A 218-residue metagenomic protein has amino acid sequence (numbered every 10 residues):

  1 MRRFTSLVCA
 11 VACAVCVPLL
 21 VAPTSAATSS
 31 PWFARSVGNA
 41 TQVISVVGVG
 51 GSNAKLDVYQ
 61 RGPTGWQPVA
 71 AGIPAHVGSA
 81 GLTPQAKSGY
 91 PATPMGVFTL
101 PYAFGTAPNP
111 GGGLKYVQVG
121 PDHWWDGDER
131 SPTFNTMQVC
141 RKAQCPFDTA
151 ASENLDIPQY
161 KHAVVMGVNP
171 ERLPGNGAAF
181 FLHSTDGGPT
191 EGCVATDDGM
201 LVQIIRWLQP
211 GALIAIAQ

Functional and structural regions predicted by a protein language model:
M1-A27: Secretory targeting and sorting signals
A27-T190, L201-V202, R206-W207, A212-L213: Cell wall/extracellular polymer interaction/catalysis modules
C193-T196: Extended catalytic/binding region for NAD+/ADP-ribose chemistry, centered on the ART fold
A215-Q218: Charge-dense polyanion-binding interfaces
